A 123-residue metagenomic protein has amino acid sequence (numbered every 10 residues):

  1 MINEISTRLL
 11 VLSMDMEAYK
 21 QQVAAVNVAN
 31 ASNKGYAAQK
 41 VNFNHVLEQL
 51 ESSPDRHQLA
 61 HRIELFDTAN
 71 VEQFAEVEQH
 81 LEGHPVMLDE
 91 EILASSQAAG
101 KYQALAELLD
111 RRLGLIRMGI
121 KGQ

Functional and structural regions predicted by a protein language model:
M1-Q123: Amphipathic alpha-helical polymerization modules
